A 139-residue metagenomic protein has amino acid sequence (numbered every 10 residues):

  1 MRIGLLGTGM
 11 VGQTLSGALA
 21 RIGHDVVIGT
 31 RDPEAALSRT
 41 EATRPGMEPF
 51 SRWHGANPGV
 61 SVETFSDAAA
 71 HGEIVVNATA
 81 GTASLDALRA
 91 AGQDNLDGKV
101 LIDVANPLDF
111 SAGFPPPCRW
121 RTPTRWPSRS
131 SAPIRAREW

Functional and structural regions predicted by a protein language model:
T8-G9: Glycine-rich Rossmann-fold phosphate-binding loop(s) that bind the pyrophosphate of adenine dinucleotide cofactors
G12-Q13: N-terminal Rossmann-fold NAD(P) dinucleotide-binding loop
R21-I74, T79-D86, A90-D94: Conserved N-terminal Rossmann-fold NAD(P) cofactor-binding segment
D97-V100, V104-W139: Rossmann-fold NAD(P)-binding glycine/threonine-rich loop
